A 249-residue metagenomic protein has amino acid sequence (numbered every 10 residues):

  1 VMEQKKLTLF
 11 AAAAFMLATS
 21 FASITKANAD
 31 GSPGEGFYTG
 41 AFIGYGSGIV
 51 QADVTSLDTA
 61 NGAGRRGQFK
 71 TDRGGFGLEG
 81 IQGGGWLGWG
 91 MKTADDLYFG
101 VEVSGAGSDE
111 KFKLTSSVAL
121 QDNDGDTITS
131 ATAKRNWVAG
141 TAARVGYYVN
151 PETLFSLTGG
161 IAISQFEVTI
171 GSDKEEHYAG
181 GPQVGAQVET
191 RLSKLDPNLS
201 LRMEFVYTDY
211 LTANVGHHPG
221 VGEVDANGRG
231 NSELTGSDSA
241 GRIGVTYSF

Functional and structural regions predicted by a protein language model:
E3-T8, S20-F249: Gram-negative outer-membrane beta-barrel domains
T8-A14: Sec-dependent N-terminal signal peptides
